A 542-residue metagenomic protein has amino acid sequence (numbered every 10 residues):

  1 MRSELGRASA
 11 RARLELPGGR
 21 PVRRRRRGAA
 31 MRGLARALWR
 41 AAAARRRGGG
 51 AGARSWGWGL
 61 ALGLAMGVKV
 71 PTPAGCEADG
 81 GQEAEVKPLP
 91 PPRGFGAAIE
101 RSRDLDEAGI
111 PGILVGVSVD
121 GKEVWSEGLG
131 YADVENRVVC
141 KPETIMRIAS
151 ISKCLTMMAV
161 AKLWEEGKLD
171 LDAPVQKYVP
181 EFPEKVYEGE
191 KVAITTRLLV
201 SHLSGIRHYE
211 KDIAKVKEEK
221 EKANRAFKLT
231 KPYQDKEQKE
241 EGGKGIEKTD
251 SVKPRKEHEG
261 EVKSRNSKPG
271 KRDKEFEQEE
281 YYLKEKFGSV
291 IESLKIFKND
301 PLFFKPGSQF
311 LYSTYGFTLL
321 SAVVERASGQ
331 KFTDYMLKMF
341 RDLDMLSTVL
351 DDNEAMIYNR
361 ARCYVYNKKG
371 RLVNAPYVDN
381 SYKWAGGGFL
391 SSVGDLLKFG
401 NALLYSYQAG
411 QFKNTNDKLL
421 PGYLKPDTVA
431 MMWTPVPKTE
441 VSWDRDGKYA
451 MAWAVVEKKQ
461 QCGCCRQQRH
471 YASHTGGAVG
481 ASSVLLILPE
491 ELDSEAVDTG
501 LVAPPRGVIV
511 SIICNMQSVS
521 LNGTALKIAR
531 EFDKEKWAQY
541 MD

Functional and structural regions predicted by a protein language model:
R2-W56: N-terminal mitochondrial targeting presequence
M66-E77: Short hydrophobic alpha-helical membrane-entry/anchor segments
P88-I148, K168-D170, E181-K185, G189-E190 (+4 more regions): Short, conserved catalytic-motif segment at the N-terminal edge
G96-S102, V115, G121, I145-V175 (+4 more regions): Active-site SXXK
K122, Y187-A472, G477: Short, surface-exposed loop or secondary-structure junction motifs that flank catalytic or metal-binding residues
Y131-V134, N380, Y407, M516-S518: A short acidic/small-residue loop/turn micro-motif
W433-T439, D444, A496-T499, S511-D542: Short, gly/Ser/Thr-rich active-site loops of penicillin-recognizing serine hydrolases
H474, S482-L488, L492-M516: Short, well-ordered beta-strand elements
